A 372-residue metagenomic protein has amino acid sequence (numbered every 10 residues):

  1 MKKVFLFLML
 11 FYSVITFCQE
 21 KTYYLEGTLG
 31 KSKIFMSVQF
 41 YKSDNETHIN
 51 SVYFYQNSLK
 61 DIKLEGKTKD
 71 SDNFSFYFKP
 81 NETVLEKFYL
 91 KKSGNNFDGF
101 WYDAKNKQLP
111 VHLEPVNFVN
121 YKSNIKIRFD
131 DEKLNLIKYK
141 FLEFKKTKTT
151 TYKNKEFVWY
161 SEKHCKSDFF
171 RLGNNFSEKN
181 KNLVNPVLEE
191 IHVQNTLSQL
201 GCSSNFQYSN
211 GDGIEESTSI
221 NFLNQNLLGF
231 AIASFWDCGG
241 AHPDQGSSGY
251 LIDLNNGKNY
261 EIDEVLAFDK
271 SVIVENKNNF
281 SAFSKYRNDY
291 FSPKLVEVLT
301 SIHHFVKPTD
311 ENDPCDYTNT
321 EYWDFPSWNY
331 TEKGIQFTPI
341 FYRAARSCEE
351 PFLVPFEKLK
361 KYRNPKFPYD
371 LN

Functional and structural regions predicted by a protein language model:
M1-V4: Positively charged n-region of N-terminal signal peptides that target proteins for export
S13-I15: N-terminal signal peptide c-region/cleavage motif recognized by signal peptidases
Q19, Q56-N73, F100-L134, Q245-L251 (+1 more regions): Edge beta-strand at a domain terminus
E20-S93, W101: Central antiparallel beta-sheet cores of small beta-barrel/beta-sandwich binding domains
S32-F35, L59-L64, T83-K87, G213-E216 (+3 more regions): Short, surface-exposed coil-to-beta transition loops
F54, S209, C238-P243: Short consensus segments that form the blades of beta-propeller domains, in both extracellular/periplasmic
V119-G229, A233, D237, F325 (+3 more regions): Active-site acidic/histidine clusters and adjacent loop/turn architecture that either coordinate catalytic ions
G249-N312: Short helix-loop boundary/capping segments
